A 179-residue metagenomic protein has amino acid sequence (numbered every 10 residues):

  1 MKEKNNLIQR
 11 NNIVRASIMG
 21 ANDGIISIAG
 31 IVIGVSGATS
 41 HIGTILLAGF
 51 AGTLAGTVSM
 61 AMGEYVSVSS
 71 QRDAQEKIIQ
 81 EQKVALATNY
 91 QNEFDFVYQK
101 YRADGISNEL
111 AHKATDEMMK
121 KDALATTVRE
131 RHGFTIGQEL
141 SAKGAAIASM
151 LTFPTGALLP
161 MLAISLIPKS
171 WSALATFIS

Functional and structural regions predicted by a protein language model:
M1-Q9, V68-S149: Cytosol/matrix-facing amphipathic helices and coiled-coil assembly/linker segments of eukaryotic membrane proteins
I13-V32, I136-L162: Transmembrane alpha-helical segments and their cytosolic interface motifs in multi-pass membrane proteins
G20, G49-T57, T115-M119, A146-M150: Transmembrane helix-bundle signature of multi-pass membrane transporters/permeases
I26, G30, S59-Q71, A125-R129 (+2 more regions): Alpha-helical transmembrane segments and their lipid-water interface positions in multi-pass membrane proteins
I33-A48, M161-S172: Helix-coil boundary and interhelical linker segments in multi-pass alpha-helical membrane proteins
T44-L47, T53-G56, M60-Y65: Active-site cofactor/substrate anionic-group-binding motifs, chiefly glycine- and Lys/Arg-rich phosphate-binding loops
A48-G49, F177: Residue-level recognition of transmembrane alpha-helices in multi-pass small-molecule transporters/permeases
W171-S179: Structural signature of hydrophobic alpha-helical transmembrane segments
